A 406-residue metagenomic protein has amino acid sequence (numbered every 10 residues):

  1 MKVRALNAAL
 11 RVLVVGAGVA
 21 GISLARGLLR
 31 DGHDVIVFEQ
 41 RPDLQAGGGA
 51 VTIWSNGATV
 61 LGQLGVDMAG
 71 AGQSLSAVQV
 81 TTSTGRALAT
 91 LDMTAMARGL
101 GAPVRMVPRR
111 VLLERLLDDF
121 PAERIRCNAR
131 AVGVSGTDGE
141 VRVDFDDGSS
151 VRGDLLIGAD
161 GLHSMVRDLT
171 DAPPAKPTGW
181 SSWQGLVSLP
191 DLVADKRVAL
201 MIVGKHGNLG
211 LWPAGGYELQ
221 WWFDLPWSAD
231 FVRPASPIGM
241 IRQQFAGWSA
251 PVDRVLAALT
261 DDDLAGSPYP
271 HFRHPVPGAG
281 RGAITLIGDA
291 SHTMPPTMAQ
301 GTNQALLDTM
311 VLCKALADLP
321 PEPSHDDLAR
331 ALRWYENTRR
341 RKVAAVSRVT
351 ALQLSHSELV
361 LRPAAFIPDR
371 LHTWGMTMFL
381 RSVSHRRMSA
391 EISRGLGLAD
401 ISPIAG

Functional and structural regions predicted by a protein language model:
K2-L10, M298-A299, K314-G406: C-terminal helical "tail/cap" subdomain of flavin- and related membrane-associated enzymes
K2-V12, L29, W54-T170, P174-L186 (+2 more regions): Conserved N-terminal helical subregion
V15-P42, I157-G158, W183, D261-H356: Conserved mid-domain beta->alpha element of the FAD-binding
L44-A46: N-terminal polybasic phosphate/anion-binding patch
G136-T137, W212-G216: Short beta-strand micro-motifs enriched in acidic
V143, G210-L211, Q220-W221, L286-I287: Short beta-strand motif preference
W180-W212: Flavin-dependent oxidoreductases
K205, A214-Y217, L225-Q304: FAD/FMN-dependent oxidoreductases across multiple families
